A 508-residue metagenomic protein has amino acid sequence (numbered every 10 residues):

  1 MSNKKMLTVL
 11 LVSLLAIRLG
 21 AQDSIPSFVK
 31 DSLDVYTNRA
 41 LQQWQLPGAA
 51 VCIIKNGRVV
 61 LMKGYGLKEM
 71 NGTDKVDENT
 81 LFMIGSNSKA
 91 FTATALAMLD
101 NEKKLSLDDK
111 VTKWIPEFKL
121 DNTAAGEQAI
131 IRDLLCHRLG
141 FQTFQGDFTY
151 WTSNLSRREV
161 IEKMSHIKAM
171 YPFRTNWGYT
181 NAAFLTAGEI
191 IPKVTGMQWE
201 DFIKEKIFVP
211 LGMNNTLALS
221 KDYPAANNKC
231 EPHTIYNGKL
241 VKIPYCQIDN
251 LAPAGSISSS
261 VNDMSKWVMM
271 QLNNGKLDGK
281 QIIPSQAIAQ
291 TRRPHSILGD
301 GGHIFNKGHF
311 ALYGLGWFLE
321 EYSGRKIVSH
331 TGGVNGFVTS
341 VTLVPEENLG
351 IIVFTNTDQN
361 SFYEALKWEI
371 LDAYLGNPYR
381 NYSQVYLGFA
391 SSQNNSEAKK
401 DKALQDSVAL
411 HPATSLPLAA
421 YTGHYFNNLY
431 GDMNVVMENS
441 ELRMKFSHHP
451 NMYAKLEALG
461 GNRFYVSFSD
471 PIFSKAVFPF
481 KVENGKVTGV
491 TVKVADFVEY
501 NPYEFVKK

Functional and structural regions predicted by a protein language model:
M1-S24: Bacterial Sec-dependent N-terminal signal peptides
N3-K4, I17, S88, C136 (+1 more regions): Residue-level micro-sites within transmembrane alpha helices that shape and flank functional polar/acidic positions
L11, L15, C136, G188-P192 (+1 more regions): A broadly conserved amphipathic alpha-helix scaffold signal in soluble, globular proteins
S13, I53-K55, Y65-L67, S88: Short glycine-rich, polar/acidic loop-and-turn segments at beta strand-coil junctions
Q22-K63, P192-E205, V209, I235 (+1 more regions): Catalytic loop of the DD-peptidase/beta-lactamase superfamily, centered on the K-T-G motif and neighboring
F28, N38, Q43, L67-N181 (+6 more regions): Active-site-proximal loop and beta-strand segments within enzyme catalytic domains
N181-A182, F362: Short acidic alpha-helix initiation/capping motifs at coil-to-helix transition points, especially at protein N-termini
